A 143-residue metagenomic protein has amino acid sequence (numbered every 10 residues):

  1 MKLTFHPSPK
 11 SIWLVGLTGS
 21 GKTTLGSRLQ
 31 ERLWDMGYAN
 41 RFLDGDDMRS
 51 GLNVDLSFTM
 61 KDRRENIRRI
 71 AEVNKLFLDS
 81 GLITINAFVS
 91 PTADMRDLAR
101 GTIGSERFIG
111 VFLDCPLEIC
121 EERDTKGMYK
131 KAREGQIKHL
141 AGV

Functional and structural regions predicted by a protein language model:
M1-I12: Extreme N-terminal, non-catalytic leader segments that precede Walker-type/kinase nucleotide-binding cores
V15-T18: Residues at the beta-strand->loop junction immediately N-terminal to the Walker
S20, G26-K75, D79: Conserved substrate/cofactor phosphate-moiety recognition/catalytic segment in nucleotide-dependent phosphotransferases
R28, R32, L98-I103: Alpha-helical structural signal in soluble globular domains
F58-K61, I103-S105, K126-K131: Short, hinge-like loop/turn segments at secondary-structure boundaries
K75-L82, G101-E106: Conserved catalytic network of the ASCE P-loop NTPase/AAA+ motor domain
I85-P91, I103-R123: Conserved phosphate-donor/acceptor-positioning beta-strand/loop module used by diverse small-molecule
D114-L117, E122-V143: Small-molecule kinase domains that catalyze NTP-dependent phosphoryl transfer to phosphate-bearing small molecules
